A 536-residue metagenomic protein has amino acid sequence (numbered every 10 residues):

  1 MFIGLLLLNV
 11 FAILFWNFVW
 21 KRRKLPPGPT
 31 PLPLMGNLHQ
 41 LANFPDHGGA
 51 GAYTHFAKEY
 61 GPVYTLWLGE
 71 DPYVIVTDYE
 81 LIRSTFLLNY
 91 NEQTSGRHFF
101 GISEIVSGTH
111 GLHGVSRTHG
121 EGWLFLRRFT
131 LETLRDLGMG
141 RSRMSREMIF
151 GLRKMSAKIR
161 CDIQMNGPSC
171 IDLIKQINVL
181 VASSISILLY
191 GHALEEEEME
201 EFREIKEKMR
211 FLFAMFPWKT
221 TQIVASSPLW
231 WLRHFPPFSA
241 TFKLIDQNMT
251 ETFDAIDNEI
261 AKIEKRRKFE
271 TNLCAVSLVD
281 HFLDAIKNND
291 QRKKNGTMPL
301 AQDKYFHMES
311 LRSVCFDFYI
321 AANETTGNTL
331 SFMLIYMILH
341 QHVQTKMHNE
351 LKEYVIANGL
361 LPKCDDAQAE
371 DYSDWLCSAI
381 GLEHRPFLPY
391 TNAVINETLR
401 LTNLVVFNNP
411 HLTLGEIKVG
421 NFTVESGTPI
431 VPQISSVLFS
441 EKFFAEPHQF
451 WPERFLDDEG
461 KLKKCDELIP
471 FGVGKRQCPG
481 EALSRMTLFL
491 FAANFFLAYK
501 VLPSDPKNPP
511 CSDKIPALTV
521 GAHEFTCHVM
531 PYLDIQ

Functional and structural regions predicted by a protein language model:
M1, A57, H113, S145 (+5 more regions): Cytochrome P450 proximal C-terminal region
M1-R23, M486: Terminal signal-anchor or tail-anchor transmembrane helices that tether membrane-associated enzymes to cellular
K21-F44, A50-E147, L173, I177-S184 (+2 more regions): Cytochrome P450 substrate-recognition site 1
P29-L34, R203-F213, K268-H281, I338-L404 (+7 more regions): Cytochrome P450 I-helix active-site segment
D46-H55, M298-S310, G415, S426 (+2 more regions): Cytochrome P450 heme-binding Cys-pocket and its upstream "meander" loop
R97-V106, G122, R141-L330, K346 (+1 more regions): Cytochrome P450 heme-thiolate monooxygenase catalytic core
T325-E350, A482-L497: Cytochrome P450 catalytic-core helices
